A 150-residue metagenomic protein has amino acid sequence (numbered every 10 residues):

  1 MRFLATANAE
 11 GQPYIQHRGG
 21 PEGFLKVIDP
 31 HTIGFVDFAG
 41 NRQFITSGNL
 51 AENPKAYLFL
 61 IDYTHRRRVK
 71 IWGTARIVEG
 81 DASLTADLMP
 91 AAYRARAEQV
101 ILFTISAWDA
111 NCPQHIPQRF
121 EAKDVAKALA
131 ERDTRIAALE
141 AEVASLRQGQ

Functional and structural regions predicted by a protein language model:
M1-Q150: Binding-site signature for planar aromatic cofactors or substrates
